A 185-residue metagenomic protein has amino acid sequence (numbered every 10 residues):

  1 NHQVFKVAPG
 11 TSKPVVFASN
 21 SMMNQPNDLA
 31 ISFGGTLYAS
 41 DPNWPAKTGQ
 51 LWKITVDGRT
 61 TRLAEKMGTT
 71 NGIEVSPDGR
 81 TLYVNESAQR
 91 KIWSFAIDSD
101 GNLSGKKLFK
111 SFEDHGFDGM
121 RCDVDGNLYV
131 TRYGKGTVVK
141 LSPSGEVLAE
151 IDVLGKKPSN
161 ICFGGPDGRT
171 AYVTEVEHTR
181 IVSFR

Functional and structural regions predicted by a protein language model:
N1-Q3, N20-Q50, L63-T81, S111-L128 (+2 more regions): Beta-rich, blade/repeat-based domains predominating in secreted/periplasmic proteins but also intracellular
N1-V16: Acidic, Gly/Ser/Thr-rich repeat motifs that build Ca2+-stabilized beta-propeller blades
H2-F5, Q50-W52, K91-W93, T137-V139 (+1 more regions): A short loop-to-beta-strand structural motif that recurs across blades of beta-propeller domains
A8-S12, I54-G58, A96-G101, L141-E146 (+1 more regions): Short loop/turn segments that connect beta-strands within beta-propeller blades
K13-N20, R59-E65, S104-S111, E146-I151: A short beta-strand motif characteristic of beta-propeller blades
P45-A46, G58-L63, T81-L82, Q89-I92 (+1 more regions): Short, structured loop/turn "capping" segments at alpha-beta junctions
E86, R90-K91, F95-I97, N102-E146: Loop/turn-rich, solvent-exposed surfaces of beta-rich toroidal or solenoidal domains
G134-R185: C-terminal closing repeat unit and adjoining cap/tail of repeat-based domains
